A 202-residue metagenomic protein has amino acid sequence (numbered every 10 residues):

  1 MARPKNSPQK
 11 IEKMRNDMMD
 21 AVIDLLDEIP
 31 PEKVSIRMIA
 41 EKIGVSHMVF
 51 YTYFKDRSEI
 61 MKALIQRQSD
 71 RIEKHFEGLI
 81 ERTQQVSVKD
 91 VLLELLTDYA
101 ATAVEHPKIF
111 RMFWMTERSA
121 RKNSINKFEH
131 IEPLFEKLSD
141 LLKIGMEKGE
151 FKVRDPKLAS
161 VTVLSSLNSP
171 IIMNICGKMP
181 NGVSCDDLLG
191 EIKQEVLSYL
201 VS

Functional and structural regions predicted by a protein language model:
M1-K13, I80: N-terminal intrinsically disordered/low-complexity leader segments
I11-V22, I39, L64-I72, F76 (+1 more regions): Generic hydrophobic, amphipathic alpha-helix propensity
D17, L25-E59, A63: Helix-turn-helix
S35, F110-F113, R121-K122, R154 (+1 more regions): Short, hydrophobic secondary-structure boundary micro-motifs
D70-E77, K122-K148, K157-V161, G190: Amphipathic alpha-helical packing segments from all-alpha helical-bundle domains
E77-K108, A159-V163, L189: Hydrophobic alpha-helical connector segments
A103-K122, I172-G177: Amphipathic alpha-helical segments used for helix-helix packing
S124-I125, M146-K193: Hydrophobic/aromatic-rich alpha-helical bundle segments in the mid-to-C-terminal region
